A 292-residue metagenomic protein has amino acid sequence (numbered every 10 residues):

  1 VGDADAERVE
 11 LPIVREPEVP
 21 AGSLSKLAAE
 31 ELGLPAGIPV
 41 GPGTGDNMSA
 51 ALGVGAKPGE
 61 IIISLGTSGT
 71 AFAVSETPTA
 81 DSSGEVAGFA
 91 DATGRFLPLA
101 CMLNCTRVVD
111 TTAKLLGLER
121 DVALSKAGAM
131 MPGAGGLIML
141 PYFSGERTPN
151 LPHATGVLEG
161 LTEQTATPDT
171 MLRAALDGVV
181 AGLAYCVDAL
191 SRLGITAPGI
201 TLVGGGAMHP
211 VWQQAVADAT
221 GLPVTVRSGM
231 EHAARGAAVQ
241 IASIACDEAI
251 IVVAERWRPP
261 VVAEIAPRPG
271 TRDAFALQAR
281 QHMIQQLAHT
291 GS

Functional and structural regions predicted by a protein language model:
V1-D3, G22-V203, M208-S292: Active-site core segments that coordinate phosphate-bearing ligands/cofactors across diverse enzyme families
R8-E18: Short beta-strand-loop/turn "lid" adjacent to the catalytic site in phosphate-handling enzymes
